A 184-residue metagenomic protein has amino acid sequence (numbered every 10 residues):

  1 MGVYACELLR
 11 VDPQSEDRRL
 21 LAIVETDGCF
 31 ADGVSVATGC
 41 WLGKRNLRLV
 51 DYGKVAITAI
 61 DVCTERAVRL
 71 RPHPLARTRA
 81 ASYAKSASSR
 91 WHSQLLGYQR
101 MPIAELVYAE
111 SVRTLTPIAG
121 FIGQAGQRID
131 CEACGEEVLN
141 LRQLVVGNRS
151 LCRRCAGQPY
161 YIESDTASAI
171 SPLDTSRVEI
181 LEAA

Functional and structural regions predicted by a protein language model:
P13, D17-V50, A56: A structural-propensity feature for long, helix-poor, extended segments
C40-T78: C-terminal edge-of-domain segments
V107-A119, A133-V138: Short Cys/His-rich Zn2+-coordinating modules
P117-R128, L141-V146: Short, flexible, mixed-charge glycine/proline-rich loop motifs that serve as phosphate/nucleic-acid-contacting
C131-G135, C152-C155: Short cysteine-rich clusters marking metal-coordination/redox-active sites
N140-L141, Y161-I162: Short, non-ligating residues that shape and space the ligands of small metal-coordination modules and catalytic
V145-Q158: Cysteine-rich micro-motifs
I162-A184: Long, charge-rich boundary regions
